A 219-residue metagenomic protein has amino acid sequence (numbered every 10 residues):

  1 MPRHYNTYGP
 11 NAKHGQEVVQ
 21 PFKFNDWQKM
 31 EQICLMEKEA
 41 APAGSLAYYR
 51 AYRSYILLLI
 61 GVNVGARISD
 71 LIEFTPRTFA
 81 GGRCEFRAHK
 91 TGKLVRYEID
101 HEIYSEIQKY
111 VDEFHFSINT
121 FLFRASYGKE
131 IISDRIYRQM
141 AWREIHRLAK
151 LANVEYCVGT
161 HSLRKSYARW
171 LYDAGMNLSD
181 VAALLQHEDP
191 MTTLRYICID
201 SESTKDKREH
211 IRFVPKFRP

Functional and structural regions predicted by a protein language model:
M1-H4, E102, C198-P219: DNA/chromatin major-groove-contacting recognition/catalytic segments
P2, F24-V64: Basic, Lys/Arg- and aromatic-enriched nucleic-acid-binding interface segment
N6-H14, E37, A41, G82-I103 (+1 more regions): Basic, Lys/Arg-rich DNA-contacting stretches centered on the C-terminal catalytic core of tyrosine recombinase systems
Y52-S54, Y156-A174: Short basic/aromatic active-site micro-motif
G61-A80: Short, charged phosphate-coordinating catalytic segments
D70-I72, C157-V158, A168, M176-H187: Active-site-proximal segment of tyrosine recombinases
A88-G92, L185, M191-H210: Catalytic-site neighborhood detector that most strongly recognizes the C-terminal catalytic loop/helix of tyrosine
K90-Q108, F121-I145: C-terminal catalytic core of Y-nucleophile DNA break-rejoin enzymes
